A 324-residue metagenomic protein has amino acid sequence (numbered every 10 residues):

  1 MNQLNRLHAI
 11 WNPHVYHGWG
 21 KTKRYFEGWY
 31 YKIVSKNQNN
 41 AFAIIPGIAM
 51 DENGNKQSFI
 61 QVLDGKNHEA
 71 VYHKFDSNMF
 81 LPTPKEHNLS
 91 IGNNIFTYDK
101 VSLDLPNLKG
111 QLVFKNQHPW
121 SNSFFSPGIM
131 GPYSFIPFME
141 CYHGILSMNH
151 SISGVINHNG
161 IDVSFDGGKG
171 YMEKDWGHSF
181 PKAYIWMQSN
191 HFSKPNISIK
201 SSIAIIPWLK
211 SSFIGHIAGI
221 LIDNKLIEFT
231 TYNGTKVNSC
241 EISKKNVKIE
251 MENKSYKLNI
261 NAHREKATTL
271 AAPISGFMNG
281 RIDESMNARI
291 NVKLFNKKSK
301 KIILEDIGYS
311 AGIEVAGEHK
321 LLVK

Functional and structural regions predicted by a protein language model:
M1-K324: Structured soluble/peripheral alpha/beta segments that form catalytic or ligand/cofactor-binding pockets
